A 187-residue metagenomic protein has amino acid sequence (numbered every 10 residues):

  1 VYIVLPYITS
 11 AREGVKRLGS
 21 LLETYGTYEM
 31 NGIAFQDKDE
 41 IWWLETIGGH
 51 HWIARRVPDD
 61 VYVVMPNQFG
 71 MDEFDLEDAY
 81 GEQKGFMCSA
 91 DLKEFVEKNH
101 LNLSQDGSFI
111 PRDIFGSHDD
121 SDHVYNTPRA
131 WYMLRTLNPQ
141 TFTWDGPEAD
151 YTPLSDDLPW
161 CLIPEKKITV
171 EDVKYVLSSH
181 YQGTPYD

Functional and structural regions predicted by a protein language model:
V1, R12, K16-D75, A79: Catalytic cofactor-binding cores of redox enzymes
Y2-I8: Second-shell loop/turn segments in exported
I8-T9, I168: Short coil/turn linker and secondary-structure boundary residues
V15, G19, G26, M30 (+2 more regions): C-terminus-biased signal that marks the final domain/tail of proteins
